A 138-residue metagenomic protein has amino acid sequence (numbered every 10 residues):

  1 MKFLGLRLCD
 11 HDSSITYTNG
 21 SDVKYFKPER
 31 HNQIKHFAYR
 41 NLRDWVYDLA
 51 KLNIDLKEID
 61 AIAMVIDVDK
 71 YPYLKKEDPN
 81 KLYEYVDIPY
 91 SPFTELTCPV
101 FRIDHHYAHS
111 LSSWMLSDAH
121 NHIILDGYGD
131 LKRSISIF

Functional and structural regions predicted by a protein language model:
M1-F138: Short acidic/glycine-rich loops and adjacent helix/strand connectors that line catalytic pockets where negatively
